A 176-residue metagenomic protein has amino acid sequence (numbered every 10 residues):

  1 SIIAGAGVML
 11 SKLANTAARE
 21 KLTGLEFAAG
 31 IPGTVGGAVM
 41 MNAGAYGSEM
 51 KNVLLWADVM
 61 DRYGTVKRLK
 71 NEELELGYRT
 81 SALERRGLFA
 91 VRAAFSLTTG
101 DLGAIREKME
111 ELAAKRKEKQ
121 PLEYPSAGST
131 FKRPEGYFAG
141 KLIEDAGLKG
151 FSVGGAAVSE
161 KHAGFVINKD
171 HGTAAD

Functional and structural regions predicted by a protein language model:
S1-V35: Anion-binding (especially nucleotide phosphate/pyrophosphate-binding) glycine-rich loop and adjoining beta-alpha core
I3, E26-G33, M40-A43, Y124 (+2 more regions): Short glycine- and Lys/Arg-enriched binding-loop motifs that mark or flank ligand-binding interfaces
L13, G37-M41, Y46-G47, K67: Core subunits and conserved enzymes of cellular information-processing and envelope-translocation systems across
T23, V53, E72-L74: Short beta-strand or tight-loop elements that sit immediately N-terminal to catalytic metal-binding acidic residues
G36-G37, H162: Short Asp/Glu-rich motifs
E49-K51: Short loop/turn motifs at secondary-structure junctions and domain boundaries
L55-V59: Short polybasic amphipathic segments
M60-D176: Phosphate/pyrophosphate- and phosphate-bearing ligand-binding catalytic cores of soluble enzymes
